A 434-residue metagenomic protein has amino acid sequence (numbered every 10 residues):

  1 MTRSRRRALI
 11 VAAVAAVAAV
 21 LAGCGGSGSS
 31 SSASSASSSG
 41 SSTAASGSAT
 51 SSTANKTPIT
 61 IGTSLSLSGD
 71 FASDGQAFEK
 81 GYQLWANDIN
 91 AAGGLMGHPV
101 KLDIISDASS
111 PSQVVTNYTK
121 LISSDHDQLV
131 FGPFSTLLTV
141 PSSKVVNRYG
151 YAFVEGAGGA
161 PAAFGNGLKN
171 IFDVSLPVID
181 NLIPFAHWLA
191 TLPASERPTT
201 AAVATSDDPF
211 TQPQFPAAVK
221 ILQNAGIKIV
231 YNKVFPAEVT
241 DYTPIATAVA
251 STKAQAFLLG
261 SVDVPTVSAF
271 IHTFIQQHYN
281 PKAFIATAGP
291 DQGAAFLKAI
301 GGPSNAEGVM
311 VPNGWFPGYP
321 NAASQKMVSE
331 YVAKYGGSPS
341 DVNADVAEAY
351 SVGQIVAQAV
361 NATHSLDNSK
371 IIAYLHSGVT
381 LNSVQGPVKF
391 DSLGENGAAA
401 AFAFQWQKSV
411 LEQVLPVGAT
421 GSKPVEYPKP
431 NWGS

Functional and structural regions predicted by a protein language model:
M1-A22: Sec-dependent bacterial lipoprotein signal peptides
S4, G25, S73-K80, A92-G165 (+4 more regions): Beta-alpha junction/loop-to-helix N-cap segments that form part of ligand/metal-binding clefts
L21-S35: Bacterial lipoprotein signal-peptidase II cleavage site
S51-Q83, I105-S112, F134-S135, A204-P213 (+2 more regions): Extracytoplasmic "Venus flytrap"
K80-L102, A194-E196, Q223-G226: Signal peptide-proximal N-terminal region of secreted/periplasmic/extracellular or secretory-lumen proteins
H126-N232, F284-G308: Extracytoplasmic ligand/sensor domains, especially the bilobed periplasmic-binding protein
F274-Y350, N361, V417-S422, P428-G433: Extracellular/periplasmic periplasmic-binding protein-like sensory domains
K334-V346, A357-V414: Segments of small-molecule ligand-sensing domains
